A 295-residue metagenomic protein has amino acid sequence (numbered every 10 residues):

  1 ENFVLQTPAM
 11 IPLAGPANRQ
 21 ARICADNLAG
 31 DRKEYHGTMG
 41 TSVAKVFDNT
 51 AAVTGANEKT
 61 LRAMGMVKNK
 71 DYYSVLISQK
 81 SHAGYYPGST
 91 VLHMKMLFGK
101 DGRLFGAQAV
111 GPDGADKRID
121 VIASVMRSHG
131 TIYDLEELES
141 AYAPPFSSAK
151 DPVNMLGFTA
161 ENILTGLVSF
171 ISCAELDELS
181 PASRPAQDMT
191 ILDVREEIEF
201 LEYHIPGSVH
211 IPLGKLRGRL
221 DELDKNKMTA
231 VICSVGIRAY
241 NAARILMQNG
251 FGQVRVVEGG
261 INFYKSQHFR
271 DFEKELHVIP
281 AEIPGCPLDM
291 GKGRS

Functional and structural regions predicted by a protein language model:
E1, S81-A83, R238-A239, Y264: Flexible loop/turn segments at secondary-structure boundaries
N2-P112, P144, S148, P152-P181 (+1 more regions): Mid-to-C-terminal Rossmann-like scaffold of FAD/NAD(P)H-dependent oxidoreductases
G65-N69, H129, G250, H268: Glycine-centered loop/turn motif at secondary-structure junctions
D113-I132: A short, polar/charged loop-to-alpha-helix boundary motif
Y133-P144, S148-M189, E197-A230, S234-S295: Rhodanese-like catalytic fold shared by cysteine-dependent sulfurtransferases and DSP/PTP-type phosphatases
